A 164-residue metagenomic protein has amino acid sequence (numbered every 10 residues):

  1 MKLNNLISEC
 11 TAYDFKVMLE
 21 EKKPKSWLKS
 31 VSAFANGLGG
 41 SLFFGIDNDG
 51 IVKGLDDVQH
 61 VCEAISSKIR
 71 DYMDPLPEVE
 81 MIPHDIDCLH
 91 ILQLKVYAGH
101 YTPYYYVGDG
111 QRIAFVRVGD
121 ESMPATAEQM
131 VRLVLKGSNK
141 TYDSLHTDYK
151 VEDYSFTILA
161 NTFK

Functional and structural regions predicted by a protein language model:
M1-K164: Conserved N-terminal catalytic/coupling substructures associated with nucleotide/phosphate chemistry
